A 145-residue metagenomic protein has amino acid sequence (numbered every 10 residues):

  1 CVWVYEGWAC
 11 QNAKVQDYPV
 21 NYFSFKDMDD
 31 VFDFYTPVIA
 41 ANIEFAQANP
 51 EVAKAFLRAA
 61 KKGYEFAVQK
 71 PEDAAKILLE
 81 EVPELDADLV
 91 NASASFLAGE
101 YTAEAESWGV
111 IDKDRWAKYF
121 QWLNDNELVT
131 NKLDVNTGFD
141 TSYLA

Functional and structural regions predicted by a protein language model:
C1-P83: Pocket-lining segment of extracytoplasmic ligand-binding domains
W3, Y22, D88-L89, K132-L133: A generic structural-conservation signal
A9, Y35, A41-N42, E104-S107 (+3 more regions): Glycine-rich, flexible loop/turn motifs
S24, F34, N42, D86-S93 (+2 more regions): Alpha-helix initiation/capping motif
D27-M28, N91-A98, L133-L144: Short linear loop/turn motifs
A48-N126: Secondary-structure end/capping motifs
W116-A145: Conserved C-terminal helix/tail region of periplasmic/extracytoplasmic solute-binding proteins
